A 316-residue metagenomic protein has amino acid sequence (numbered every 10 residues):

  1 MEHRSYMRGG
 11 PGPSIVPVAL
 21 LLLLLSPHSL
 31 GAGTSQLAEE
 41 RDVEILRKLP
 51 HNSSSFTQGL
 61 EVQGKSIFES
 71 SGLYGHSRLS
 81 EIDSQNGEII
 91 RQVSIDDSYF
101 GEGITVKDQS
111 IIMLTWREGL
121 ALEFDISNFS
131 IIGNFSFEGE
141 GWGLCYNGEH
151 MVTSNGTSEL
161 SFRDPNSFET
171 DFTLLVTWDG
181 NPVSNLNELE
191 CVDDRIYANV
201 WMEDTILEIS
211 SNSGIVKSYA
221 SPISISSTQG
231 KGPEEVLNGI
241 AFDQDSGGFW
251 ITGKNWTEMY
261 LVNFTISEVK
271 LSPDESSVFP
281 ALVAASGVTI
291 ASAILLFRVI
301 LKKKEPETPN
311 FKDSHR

Functional and structural regions predicted by a protein language model:
M1-Q36, L189, V269-R316: Secretory targeting signatures
S35-S54, N86-E88: A short helix->beta-strand "capping" segment at the edge of beta-propeller domains
L46-R78, V93-T105, G253-N255: Beta-strand-rich domains and repeat architectures in extracellular enzymes and scaffolds, especially beta-propellers
R47-P50, I90, S94-D97, T173-P182 (+1 more regions): Surface-exposed loop and turn segments in beta-propeller and other repeat-based domains that flank or scaffold
S53-G64, D97-D108, F137-G148, S154 (+2 more regions): Beta-rich, blade/repeat-based domains predominating in secreted/periplasmic proteins but also intracellular
F68-Y74, V106, I111-E118, T153-T157 (+2 more regions): Conserved beta-strand positions in repeat-built beta-propeller and related beta-rich domains
I82-G87, D125-F129, P165-F168, S210-G214 (+1 more regions): Short loop/turn segments that connect beta-strands within beta-propeller blades
G239-P273: Blade-level signature of beta-propeller repeat domains, shared across WD40, Kelch, NHL, RCC1 and BNR/Asp-box propellers
